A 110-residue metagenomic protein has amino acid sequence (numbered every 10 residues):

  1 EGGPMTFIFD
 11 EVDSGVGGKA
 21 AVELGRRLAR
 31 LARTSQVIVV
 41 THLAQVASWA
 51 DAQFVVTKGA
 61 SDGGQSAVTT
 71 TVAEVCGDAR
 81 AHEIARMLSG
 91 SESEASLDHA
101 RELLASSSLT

Functional and structural regions predicted by a protein language model:
E1-F7, L31: GG-anchored amphipathic helix commonly corresponding to the ABC/SMC/Rad50 NBD signature/C-loop
G2, S14-V22: Conserved D-loop-proximal element of ABC-family nucleotide-binding domains
D10-E11: Walker B catalytic acidic pair
K19-T110: C-terminal lobe/lid and adjacent interdomain/linker elements of RecA-like ASCE P-loop ATPase modules
